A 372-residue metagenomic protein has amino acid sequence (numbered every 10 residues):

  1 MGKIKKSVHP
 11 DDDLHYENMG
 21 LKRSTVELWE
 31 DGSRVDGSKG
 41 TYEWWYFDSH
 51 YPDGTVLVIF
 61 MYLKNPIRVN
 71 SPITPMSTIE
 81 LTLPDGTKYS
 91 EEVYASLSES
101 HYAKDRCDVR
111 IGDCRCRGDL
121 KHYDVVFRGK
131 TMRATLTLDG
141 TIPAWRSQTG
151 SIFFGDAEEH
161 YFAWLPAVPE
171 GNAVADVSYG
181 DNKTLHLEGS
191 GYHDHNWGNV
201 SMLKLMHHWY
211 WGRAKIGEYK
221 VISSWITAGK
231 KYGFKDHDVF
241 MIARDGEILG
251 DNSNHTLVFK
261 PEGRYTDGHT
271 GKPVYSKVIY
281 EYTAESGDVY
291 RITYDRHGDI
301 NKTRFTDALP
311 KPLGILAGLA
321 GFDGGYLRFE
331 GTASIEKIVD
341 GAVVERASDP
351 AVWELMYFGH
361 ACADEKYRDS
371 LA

Functional and structural regions predicted by a protein language model:
M1-A372: Structured soluble/peripheral alpha/beta segments that form catalytic or ligand/cofactor-binding pockets
